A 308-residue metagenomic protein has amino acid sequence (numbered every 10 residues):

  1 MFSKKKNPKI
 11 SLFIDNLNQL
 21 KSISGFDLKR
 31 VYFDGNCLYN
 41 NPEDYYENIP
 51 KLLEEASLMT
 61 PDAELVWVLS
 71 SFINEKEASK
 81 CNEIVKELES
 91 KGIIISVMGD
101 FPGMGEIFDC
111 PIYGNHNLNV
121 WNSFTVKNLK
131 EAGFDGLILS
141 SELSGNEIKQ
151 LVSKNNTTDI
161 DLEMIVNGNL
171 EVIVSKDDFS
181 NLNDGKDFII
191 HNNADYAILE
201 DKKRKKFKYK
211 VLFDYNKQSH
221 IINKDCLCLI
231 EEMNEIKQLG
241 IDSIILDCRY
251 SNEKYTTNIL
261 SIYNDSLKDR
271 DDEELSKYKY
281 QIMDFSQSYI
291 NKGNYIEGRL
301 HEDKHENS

Functional and structural regions predicted by a protein language model:
M1-N128, A132, I138-S308: Active-site pocket-lining/capping segments in soluble small-molecule metabolic enzymes
